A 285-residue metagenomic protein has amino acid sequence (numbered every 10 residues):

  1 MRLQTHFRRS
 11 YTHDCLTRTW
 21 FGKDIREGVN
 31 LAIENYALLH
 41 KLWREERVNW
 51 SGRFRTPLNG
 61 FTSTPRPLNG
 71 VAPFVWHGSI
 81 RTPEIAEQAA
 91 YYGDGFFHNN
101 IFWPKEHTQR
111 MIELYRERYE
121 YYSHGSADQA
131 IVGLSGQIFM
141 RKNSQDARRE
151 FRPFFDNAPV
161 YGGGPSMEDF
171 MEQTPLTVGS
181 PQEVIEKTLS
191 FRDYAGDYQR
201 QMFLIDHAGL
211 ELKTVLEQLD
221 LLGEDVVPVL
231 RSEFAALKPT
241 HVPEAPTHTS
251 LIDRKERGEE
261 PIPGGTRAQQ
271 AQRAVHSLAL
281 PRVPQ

Functional and structural regions predicted by a protein language model:
M1-Q285: Active-site-adjacent structural elements that line small-molecule/cofactor binding pockets in enzymes
